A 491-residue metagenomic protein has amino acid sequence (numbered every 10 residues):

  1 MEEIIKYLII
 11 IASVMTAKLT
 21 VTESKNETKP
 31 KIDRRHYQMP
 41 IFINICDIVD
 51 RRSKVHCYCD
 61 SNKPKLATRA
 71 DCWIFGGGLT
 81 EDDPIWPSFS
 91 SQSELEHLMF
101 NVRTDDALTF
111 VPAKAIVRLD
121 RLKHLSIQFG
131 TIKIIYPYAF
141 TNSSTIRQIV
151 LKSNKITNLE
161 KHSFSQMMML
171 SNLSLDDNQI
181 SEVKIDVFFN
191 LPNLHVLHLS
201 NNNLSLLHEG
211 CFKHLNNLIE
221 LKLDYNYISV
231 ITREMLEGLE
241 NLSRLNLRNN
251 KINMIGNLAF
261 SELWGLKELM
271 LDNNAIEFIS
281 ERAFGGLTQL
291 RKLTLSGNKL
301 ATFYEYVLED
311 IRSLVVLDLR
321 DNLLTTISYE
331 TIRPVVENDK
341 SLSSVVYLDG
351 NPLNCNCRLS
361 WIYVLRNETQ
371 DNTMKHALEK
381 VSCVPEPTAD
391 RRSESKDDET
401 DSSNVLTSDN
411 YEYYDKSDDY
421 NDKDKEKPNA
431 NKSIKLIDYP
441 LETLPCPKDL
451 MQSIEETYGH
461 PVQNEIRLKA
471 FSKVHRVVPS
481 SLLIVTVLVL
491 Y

Functional and structural regions predicted by a protein language model:
E2-Y491: Extracellular leucine-rich repeat
